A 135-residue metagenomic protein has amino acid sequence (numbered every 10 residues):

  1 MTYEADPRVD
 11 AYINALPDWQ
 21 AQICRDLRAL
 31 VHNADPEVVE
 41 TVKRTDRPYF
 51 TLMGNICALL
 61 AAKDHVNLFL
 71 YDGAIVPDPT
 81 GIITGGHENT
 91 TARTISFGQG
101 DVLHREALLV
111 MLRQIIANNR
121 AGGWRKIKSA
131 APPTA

Functional and structural regions predicted by a protein language model:
M1-A135: Charge-dense, helix-prone N-terminal extensions
